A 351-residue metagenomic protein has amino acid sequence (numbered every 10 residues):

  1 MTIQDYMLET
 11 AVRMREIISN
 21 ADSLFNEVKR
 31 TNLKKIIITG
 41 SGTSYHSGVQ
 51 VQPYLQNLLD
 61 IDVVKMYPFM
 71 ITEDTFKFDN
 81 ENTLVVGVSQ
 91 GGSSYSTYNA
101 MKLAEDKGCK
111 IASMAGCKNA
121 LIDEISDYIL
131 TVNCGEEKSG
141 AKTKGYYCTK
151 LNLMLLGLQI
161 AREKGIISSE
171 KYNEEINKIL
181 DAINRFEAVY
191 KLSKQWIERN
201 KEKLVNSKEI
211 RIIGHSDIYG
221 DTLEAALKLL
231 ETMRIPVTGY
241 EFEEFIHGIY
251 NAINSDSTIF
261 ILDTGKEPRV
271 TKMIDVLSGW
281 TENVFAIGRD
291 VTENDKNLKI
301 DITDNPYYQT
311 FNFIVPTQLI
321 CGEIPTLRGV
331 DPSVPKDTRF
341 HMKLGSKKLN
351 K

Functional and structural regions predicted by a protein language model:
T2-I37, L130, E136-K144, N152-S257 (+1 more regions): Active-site phosphate/pyrophosphate-binding segments
K29-N173, N177-D181, H215, Y250 (+2 more regions): Glycine-rich phosphate-binding loops that contact phosphosugars or nucleotide phosphates
Y147-L151, T222-L223, F313-Q318: Active-site-proximal catalytic alpha-helix in oxidoreductases
E231, V276-G279, G322: Short basic/hydrophobic patches in alpha-helices and adjacent helix-turn junctions that form amphipathic surface motifs
N297-K299, T303-K351: Peripheral docking tails and interdomain loops at the edges of cofactor- or intermediate-handling domains
